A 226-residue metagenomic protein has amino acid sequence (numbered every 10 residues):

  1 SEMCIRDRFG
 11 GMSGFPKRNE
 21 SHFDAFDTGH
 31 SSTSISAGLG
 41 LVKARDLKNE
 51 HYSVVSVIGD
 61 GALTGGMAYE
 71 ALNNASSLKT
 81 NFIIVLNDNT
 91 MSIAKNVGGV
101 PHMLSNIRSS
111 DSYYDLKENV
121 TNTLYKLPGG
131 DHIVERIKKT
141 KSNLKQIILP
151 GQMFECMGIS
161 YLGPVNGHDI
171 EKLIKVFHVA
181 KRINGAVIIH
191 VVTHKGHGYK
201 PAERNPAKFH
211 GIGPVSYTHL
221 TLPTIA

Functional and structural regions predicted by a protein language model:
S1-E2, R6-L78: Cofactor-binding active-site loop characterized by glycine-rich and histidine/acidic residues
M3-D7, T218-T224: Conserved small/polar residues in nucleotide/adenosyl-binding loops
I35-V42, L72-N73, I83, G151 (+2 more regions): Predominant activation on well-ordered alpha-helical scaffold segments within soluble catalytic domains
S53-V55, N81, A186-I188: Residue-level preference for the first positions of well-ordered beta-strands
G59, L86-N87, I189: Active-site flanking residues adjacent to catalytic metal/cofactor-binding acidic residues
L78-N89: A glycine-rich helix N-cap at a beta->alpha junction
T90-L220: Long, well-ordered, tryptophan-enriched scaffold segments
